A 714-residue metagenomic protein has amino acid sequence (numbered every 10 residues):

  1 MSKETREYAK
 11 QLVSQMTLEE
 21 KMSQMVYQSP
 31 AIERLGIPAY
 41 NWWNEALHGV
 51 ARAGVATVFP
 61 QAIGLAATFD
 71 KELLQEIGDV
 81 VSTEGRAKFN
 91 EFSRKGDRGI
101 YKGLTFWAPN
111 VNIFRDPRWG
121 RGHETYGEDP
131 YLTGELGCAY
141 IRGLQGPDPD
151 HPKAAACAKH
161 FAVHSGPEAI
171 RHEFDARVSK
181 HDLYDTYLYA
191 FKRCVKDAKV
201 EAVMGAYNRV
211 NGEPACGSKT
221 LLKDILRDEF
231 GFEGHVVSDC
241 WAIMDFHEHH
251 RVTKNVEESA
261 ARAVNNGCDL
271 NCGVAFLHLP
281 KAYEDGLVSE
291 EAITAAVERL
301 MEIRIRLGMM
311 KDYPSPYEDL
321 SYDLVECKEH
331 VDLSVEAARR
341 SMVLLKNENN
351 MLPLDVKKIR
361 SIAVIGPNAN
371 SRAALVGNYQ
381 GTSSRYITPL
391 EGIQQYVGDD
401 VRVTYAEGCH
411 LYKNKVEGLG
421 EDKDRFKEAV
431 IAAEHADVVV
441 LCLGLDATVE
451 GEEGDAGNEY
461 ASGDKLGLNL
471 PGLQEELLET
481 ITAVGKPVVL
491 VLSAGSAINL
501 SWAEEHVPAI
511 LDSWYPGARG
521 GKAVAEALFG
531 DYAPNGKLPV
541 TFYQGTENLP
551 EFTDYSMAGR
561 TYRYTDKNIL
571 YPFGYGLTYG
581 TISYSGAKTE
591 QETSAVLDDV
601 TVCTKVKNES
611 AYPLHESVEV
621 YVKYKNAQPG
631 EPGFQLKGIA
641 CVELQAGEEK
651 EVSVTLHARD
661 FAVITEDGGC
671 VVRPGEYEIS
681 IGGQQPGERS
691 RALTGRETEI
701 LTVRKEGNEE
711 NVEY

Functional and structural regions predicted by a protein language model:
M1-T665, R673-I681, Q685, E713-Y714: Glycoside hydrolase catalytic-domain context in secreted enzymes
D667-C670, S690: Short proline/glycine-enriched turn/loop segments at secondary-structure junctions
R689-E713: Short beta-strand elements
